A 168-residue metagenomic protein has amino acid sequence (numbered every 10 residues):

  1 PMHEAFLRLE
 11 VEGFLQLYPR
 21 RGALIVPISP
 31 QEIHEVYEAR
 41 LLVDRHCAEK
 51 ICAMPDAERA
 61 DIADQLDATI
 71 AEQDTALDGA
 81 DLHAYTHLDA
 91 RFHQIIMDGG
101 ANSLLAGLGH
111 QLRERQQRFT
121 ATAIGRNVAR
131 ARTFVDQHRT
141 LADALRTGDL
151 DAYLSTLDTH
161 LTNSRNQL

Functional and structural regions predicted by a protein language model:
P1, E32, F92, R130 (+1 more regions): Hydrophobic alpha-helical segments typical of transmembrane helices and their membrane-interface/capping positions
P1-A53, L104, R165-N166: Short linear motifs at protein or domain termini
V11-Q16, H110-R115, A129-R132: Mobile beta-alpha loop/short-helix "lid" or hinge segments that flank ligand
L17-Y18, D89, T133-F134: Short, flexible turn/loop "capping" segments at secondary-structure junctions
S29-P30, A121-I124: Short alpha-helical transmembrane interface motifs in multi-pass membrane proteins
V36, E58-A121, D136-T140, A152-T162: Conserved amphipathic alpha-helical segments that form helical-bundle/coiled-coil interaction surfaces
I51-Q65, G125-A129: Short, charged helix-to-loop "capping" segments that act as catalytic/coupling loops
L145-G148: Short acidic-aromatic low-complexity motifs
